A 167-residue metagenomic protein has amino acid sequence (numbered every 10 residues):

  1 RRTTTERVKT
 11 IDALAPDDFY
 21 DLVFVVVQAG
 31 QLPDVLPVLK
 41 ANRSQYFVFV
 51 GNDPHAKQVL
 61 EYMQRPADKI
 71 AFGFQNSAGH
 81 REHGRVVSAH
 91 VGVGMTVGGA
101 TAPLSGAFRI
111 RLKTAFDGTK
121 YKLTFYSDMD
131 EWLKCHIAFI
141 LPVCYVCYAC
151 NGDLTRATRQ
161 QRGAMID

Functional and structural regions predicted by a protein language model:
R2-V86: Rossmann-like NAD(P)(H) cofactor-binding subdomain of soluble oxidoreductases
T10-A13, Q28, P66, D128 (+2 more regions): Short, solvent-exposed coil/turn linker segments
Q31, L104-F108, Q161, M165: Soluble or luminal CAZymes and related metallo-dependent hydrolases
V38, G51-P54, Q75-G79, V97-T101 (+2 more regions): Short, surface-exposed, polar/charged, turn-prone segments marking secondary-structure boundaries
S44, Y121, C147-C150: A broad detector of the eukaryotic-type serine/threonine protein kinase catalytic domain
H55-P142: Rossmann-fold dinucleotide-binding core
D130-T155, Q160-D167: Active-site-proximal catalytic alpha-helix in oxidoreductases
